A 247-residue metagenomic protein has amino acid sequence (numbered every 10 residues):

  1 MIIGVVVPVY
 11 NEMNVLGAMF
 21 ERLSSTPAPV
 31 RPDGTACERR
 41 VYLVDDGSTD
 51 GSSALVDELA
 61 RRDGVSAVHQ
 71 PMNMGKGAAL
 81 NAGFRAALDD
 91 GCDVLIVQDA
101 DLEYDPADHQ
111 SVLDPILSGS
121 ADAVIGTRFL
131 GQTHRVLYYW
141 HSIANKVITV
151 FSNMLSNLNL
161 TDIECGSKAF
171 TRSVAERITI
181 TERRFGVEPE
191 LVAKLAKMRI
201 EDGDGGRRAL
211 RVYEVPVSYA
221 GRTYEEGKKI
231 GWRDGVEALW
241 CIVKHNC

Functional and structural regions predicted by a protein language model:
M1-I2, N157, T181-C247: Hydrophobic helical membrane-anchoring modules
I2-V7, L16, L23, R39-V44: Hydrophobic targeting segments
E12-P32: Short, well-formed alpha-helical segments that are part of the catalytic scaffolds of diverse glycosyltransferases
E12-V15, S48, K76, D105: Donor nucleotide-sugar binding loop of glycosyltransferases
R31-S48, V68: Short beta-strand/loop segment that forms part of the nucleotide-sugar
D45-A54, L102: A conserved acidic beta->alpha catalytic loop
S66, Q70-D89, V94, P106-F185 (+1 more regions): Acceptor/aglycone-binding surface of glycosyltransferases and processive sugar-polymer synthases
